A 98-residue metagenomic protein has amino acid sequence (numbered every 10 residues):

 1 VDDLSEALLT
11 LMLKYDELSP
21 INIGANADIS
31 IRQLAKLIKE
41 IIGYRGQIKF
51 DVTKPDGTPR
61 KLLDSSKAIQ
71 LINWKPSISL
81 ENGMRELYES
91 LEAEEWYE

Functional and structural regions predicted by a protein language model:
V1-E98: C-terminal substrate-binding subdomain of Rossmann-fold SDR/epimerase-dehydratase oxidoreductases
